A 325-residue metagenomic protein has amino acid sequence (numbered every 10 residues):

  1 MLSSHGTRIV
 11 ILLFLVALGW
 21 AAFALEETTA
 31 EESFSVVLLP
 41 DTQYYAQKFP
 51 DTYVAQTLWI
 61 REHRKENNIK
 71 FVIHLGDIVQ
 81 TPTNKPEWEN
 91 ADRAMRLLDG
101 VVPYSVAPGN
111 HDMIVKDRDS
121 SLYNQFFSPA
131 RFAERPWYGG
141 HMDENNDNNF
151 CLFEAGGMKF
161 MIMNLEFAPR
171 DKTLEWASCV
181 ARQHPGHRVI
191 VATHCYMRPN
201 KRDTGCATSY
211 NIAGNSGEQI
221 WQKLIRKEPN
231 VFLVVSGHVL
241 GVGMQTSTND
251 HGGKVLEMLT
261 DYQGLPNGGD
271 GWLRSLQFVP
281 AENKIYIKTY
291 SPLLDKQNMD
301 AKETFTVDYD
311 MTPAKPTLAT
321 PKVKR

Functional and structural regions predicted by a protein language model:
F23-P86, R325: N-terminal active-site segment of His-dependent metallophosphoesterases
A30, R274-R325: A short C-terminal boundary segment appended to hydrolase-like catalytic domains
E31, L174-E175, R182-V231: Active-site-proximal segments of metal-dependent phosphoesterases and phosphodiesterases across multiple
S33-Q43, G157-A168, A192, L256-D261 (+1 more regions): Active-site-proximal beta-strand elements of phosphoester/diester hydrolases
V37-T57, Q80-T83, N124-Q125, P129-P136 (+1 more regions): Acidic/histidine-rich helix-loop elements that form or flank divalent-metal/phosphate-binding sites at the catalytic
L38-P40, F71-D77, P103-G109, L165 (+4 more regions): Active-site neighborhood of phospho(di)ester-bond hydrolases with catalytic His/Asp-centered motifs
N84-E175, R182-H184, K227, M244-T260 (+2 more regions): Extended active-site neighborhood of metal-dependent phosphoesterases/phosphodiesterases
I212-P280: Conserved beta-sheet core of the metallophosphoesterase superfamily
